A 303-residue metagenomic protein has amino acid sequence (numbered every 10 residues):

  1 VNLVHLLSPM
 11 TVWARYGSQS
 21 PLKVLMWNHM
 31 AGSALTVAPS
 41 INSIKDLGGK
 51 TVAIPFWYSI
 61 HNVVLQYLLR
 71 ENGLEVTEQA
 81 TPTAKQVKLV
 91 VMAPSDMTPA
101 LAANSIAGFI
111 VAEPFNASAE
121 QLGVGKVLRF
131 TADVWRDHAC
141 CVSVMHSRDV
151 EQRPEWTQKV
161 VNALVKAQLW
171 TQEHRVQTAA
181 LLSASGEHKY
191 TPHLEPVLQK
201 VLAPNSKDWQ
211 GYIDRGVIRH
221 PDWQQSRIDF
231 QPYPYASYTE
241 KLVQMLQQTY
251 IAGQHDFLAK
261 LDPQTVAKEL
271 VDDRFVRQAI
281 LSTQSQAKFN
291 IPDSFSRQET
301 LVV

Functional and structural regions predicted by a protein language model:
V1-V91, A100-E120, V124-D137, S294 (+1 more regions): Short, glycine-/small- and polar/acidic-enriched structural segments that line small-molecule recognition paths
A34-T36, V142-M145, D149-V150: Short glycine- and hydrophobic/aromatic-rich loop-to-beta-strand nucleating segment in the catalytic cores
A80-V87, E195-K207, A259-D272: Short linear loop/turn motifs
V91-A93, A112-E113, M145-S147, L164: Short, structured patches in soluble enzyme cores that scaffold and shape functional sites
D96-M97: Short acidic active-site motifs
A132-C141, W156, I213-D214: A glycine-rich, aromatic-flanked flexible loop/lid motif
R153-L258: Secondary-structure end/capping motifs
S237-V303: Conserved C-terminal helix/tail region of periplasmic/extracytoplasmic solute-binding proteins
